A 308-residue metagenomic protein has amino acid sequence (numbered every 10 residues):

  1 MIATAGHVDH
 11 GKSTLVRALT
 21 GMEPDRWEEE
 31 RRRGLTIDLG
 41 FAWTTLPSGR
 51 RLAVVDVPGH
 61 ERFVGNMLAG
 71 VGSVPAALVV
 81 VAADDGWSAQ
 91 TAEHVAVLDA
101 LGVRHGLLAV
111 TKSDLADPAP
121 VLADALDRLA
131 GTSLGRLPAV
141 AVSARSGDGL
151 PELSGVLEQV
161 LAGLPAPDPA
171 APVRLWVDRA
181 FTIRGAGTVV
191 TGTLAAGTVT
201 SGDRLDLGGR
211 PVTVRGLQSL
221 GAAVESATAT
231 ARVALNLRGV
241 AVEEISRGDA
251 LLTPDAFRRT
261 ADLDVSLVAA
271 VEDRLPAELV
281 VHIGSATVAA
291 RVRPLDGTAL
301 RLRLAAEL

Functional and structural regions predicted by a protein language model:
M1-V57: Conserved G1/Walker A P-loop phosphate-binding module
T4, L115-P120, D127, P138 (+1 more regions): C-terminal effector modules of nucleic-acid-centric enzymes and ribosome-associated factors
V8, L35-I37, W43-S48, A69-S73 (+2 more regions): Conserved catalytic network of the ASCE P-loop NTPase/AAA+ motor domain
D9, L15, G34, D56 (+10 more regions): Residue-level signature of catalytic and energy-coupling elements of molecular machines, predominantly ATP/GTP-dependent
S13, R51, A100, L115 (+5 more regions): Residue-level marker of beta-strand positions
L15-A18, N66, Q90-V97, P120-R128 (+1 more regions): Alpha-helical scaffold elements adjacent to nucleotide-binding pockets in ATP/GTP-utilizing enzyme cores
R50-R51, V57-R62, G72-V95, D99-V121: Conserved Switch II/interswitch segment of TRAFAC-class P-loop GTPases
S113, L129-V271: Conserved catalytic-core segments of large NTP-driven translation/proteostasis enzymes
